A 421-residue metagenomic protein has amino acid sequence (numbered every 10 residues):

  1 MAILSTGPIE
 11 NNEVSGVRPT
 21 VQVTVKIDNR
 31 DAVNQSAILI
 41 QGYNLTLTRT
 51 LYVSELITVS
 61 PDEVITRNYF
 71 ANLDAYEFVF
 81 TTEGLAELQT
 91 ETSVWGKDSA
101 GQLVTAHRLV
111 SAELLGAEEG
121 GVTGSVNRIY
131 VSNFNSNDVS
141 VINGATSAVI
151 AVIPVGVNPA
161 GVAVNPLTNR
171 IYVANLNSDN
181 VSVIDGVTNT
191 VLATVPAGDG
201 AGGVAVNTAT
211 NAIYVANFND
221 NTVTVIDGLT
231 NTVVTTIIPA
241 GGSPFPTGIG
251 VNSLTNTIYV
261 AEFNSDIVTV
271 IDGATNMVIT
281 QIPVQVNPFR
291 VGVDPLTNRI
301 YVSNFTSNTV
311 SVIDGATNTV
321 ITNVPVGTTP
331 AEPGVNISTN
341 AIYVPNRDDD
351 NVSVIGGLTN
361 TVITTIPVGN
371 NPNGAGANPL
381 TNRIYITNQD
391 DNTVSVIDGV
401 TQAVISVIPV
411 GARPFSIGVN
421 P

Functional and structural regions predicted by a protein language model:
L4-G7, S54: Short Trp-Ser/Thr-centered turn/loop motifs at beta-strand boundaries
G7-G16, R30, N44, V110-E119: Intrinsically disordered, low-complexity regulatory regions in eukaryotic proteins
V17-T24: Short, solvent-exposed loop/turn segments enriched in Ser/Thr/Gly
K26-N34, T82: Asparagine-centered strand-capping/turn motif at beta-strand->loop junctions
N34-Q41, T90-T92: Short, hydrophobic/aromatic beta-strand segments
N44-E83: Intrinsically disordered, low-complexity Pro/Gly/Ser/Thr-rich segments with frequent PxxP/GP/PP motifs and embedded
N72-V122: Terminal connector regions
V122-P421: Predominantly soluble domains enriched in secretory-pathway, periplasmic, or organellar proteins
